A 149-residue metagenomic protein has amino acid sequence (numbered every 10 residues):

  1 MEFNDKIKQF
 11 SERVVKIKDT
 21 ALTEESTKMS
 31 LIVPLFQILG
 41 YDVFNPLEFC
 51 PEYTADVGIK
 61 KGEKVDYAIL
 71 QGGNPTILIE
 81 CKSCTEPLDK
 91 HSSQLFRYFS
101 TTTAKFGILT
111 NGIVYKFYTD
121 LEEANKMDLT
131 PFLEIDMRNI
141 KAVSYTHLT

Functional and structural regions predicted by a protein language model:
M1-L39: Charged, often low-complexity linker/regulatory segments
G40-P46: Short secondary-structure junctions
P46-G72: Active-site metal-binding core of divalent-cation-utilizing nuclease and nuclease-like domains
Y53-A55, Q71, K82-T85, N139: Short, flexible loop/turn elements at secondary-structure junctions
Y67-I69, G73-S83, Y98: Conserved catalytic cores of phosphodiester-cleaving nucleases, focusing on short active-site segments
K90-S93, F99-D128: Nucleic-acid nuclease catalytic cores
G112, L129-I140: Conserved beta-strand -> loop -> alpha-helix junction used to position metal-binding or nucleic-acid-contacting
T146-T149: Conserved small/polar residues in nucleotide/adenosyl-binding loops
